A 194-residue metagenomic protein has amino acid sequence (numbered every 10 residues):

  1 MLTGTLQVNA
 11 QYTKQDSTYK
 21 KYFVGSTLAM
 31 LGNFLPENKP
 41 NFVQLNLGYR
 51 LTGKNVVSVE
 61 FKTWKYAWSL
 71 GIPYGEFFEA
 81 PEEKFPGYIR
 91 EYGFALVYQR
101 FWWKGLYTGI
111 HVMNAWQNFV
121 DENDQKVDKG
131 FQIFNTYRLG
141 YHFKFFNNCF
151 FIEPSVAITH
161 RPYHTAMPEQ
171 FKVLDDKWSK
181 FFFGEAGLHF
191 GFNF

Functional and structural regions predicted by a protein language model:
L2-N9: C-terminal segment of classical bacterial N-terminal signal peptides
A10-G75, G191: Short glycine/proline- and aromatic-enriched beta-strand/turn motifs that initiate or cap beta-hairpins
D16-T18, L35-K39, K84-R90, Q125-I133 (+1 more regions): Replace "Gram-negative outer membrane beta-barrel proteins" with "bacterial and organellar outer membrane beta-barrel
G25-M30, F77-P81, D121-D124, Q170-L174: Extracytoplasmic loops and strand-loop junctions of Gram-negative outer membrane beta-barrel proteins
G48-V156: Gram-negative (and chloroplast) outer-membrane scaffold detector with strong preference for beta-barrel transmembrane
H160: Conserved SAM/SAH cofactor-binding pocket of Class I
H164-A166: Outer-membrane beta-barrel porins/channels
K180-F194: Outer-membrane beta-barrel "beta-signal"
